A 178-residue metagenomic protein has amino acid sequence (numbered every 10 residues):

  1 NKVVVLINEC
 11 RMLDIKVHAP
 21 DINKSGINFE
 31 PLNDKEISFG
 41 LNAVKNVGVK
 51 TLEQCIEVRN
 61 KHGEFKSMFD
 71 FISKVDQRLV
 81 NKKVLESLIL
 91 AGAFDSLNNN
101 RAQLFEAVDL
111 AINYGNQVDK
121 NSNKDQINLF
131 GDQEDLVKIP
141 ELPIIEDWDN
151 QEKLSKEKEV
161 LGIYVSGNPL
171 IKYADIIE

Functional and structural regions predicted by a protein language model:
V4, N8-E178: Sliding clamp-binding short linear motifs that recruit DNA-associated proteins to replication/repair hubs
